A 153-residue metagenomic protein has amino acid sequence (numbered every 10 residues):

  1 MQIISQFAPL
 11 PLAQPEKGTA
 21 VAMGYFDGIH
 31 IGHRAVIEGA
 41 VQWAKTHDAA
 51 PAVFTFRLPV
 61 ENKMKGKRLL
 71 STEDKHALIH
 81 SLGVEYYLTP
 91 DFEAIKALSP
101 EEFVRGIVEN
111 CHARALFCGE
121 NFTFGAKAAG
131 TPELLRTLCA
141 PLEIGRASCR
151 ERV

Functional and structural regions predicted by a protein language model:
M1-R152: Nucleotidyltransferase catalytic core that binds NTPs
